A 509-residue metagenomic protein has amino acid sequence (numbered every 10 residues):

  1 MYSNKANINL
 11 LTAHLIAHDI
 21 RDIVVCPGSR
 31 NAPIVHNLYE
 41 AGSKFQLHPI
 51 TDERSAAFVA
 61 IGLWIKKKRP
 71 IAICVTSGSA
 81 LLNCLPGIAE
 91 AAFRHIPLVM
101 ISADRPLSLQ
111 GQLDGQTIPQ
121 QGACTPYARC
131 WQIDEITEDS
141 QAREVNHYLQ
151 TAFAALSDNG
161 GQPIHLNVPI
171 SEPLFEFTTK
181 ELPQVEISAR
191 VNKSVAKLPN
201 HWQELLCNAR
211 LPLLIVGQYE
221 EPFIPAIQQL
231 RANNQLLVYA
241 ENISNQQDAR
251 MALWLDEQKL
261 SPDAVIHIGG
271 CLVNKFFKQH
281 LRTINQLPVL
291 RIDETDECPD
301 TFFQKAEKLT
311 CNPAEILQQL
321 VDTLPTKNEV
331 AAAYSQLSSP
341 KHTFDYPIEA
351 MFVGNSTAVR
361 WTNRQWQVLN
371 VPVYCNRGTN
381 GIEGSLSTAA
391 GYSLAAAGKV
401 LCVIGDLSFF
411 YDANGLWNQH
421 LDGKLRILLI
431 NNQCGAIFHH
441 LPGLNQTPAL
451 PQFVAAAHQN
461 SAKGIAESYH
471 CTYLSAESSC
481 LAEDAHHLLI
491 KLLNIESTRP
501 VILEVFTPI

Functional and structural regions predicted by a protein language model:
M1-A6, H280-T357, S461-I509: Phosphate/pyrophosphate-binding active-site segments
S3-C74, A80-N83, A89: N-terminal cofactor/phosphate-binding cores enriched in small/glycine residues, especially glycine-rich loops such as
I8-T12, I16-D19, C26-R30, I34-Y39 (+1 more regions): Active-site diphosphate/adenylate-binding microenvironment
R21-V24, Q46-H48, K66-R105, P262-G269 (+2 more regions): A short, small-residue-rich loop immediately preceding and capping a beta-strand
N83, V216-L290, T301, V368-G398 (+3 more regions): Glycine-rich, anion-gripping cofactor-binding loops and their flanking helix/strand elements in enzyme active sites
A91, S102-A152, Y239-Y334, Q419-H420 (+3 more regions): Glycine-rich, acidic loop regions that bind phosphate or pyrophosphate groups
I101, S108-Q121, W366-I509: Thiamine diphosphate
N146-T151, A155-N208: Conformationally flexible catalytic loops at phosphate/diphosphate-handling active centers
